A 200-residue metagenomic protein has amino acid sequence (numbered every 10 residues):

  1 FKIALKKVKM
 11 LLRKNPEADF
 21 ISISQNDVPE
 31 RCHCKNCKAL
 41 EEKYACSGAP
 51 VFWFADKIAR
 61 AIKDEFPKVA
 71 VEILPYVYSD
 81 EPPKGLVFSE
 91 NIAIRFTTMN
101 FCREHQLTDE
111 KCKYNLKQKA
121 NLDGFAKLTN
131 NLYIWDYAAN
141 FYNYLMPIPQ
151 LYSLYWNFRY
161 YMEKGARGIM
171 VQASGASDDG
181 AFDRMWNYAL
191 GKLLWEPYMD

Functional and structural regions predicted by a protein language model:
L5-E41: Active-site groove signature of glycoside hydrolases
R13, E41-D200: Substrate-binding groove of N-acetylhexosamine-processing glycoside hydrolases
